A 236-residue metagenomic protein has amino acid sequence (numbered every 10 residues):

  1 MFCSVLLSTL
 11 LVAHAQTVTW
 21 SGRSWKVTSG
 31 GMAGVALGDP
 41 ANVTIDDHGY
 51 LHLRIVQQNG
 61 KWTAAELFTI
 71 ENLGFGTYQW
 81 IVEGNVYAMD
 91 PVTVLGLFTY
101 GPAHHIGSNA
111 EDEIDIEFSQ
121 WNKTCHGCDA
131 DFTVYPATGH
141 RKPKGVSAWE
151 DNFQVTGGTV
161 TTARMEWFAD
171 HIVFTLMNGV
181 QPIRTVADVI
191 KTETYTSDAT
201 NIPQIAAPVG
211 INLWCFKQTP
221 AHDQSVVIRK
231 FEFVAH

Functional and structural regions predicted by a protein language model:
F2-T9: Bacterial N-terminal signal peptides
A15-G107, D112-N122, V134, V186-K191 (+2 more regions): Low-complexity, Ser/Thr/Pro/Gly-rich disordered linker/stalk regions
F68-Y78, E150-T159, E166: Extracellular/lumenal carbohydrate-interaction signature centered on repeated Trp-anchored short motifs
N122-P143: A structural motif
P136-T162: Short, aromatic/His-centered strand-loop micro-motif at the edge of beta-sheets
G157-V173, M177-G179: Localized edge beta-strand/strand-to-loop motifs within extracellular or lumenal beta-rich domains
T161, D170-I172, Q204-V209, Q224-V227: A short pocket-lining beta-strand/turn micro-motif at the edge of beta-sheets
N178-A206: Short, solvent-exposed beta-strand-to-loop segments that form ligand-recognition rims of beta-rich domains
